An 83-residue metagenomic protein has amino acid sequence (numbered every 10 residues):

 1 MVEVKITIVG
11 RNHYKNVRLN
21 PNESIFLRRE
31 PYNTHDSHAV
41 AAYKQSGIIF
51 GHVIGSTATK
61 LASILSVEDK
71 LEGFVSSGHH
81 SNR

Functional and structural regions predicted by a protein language model:
M1-R83: Conserved active-site motif detector
